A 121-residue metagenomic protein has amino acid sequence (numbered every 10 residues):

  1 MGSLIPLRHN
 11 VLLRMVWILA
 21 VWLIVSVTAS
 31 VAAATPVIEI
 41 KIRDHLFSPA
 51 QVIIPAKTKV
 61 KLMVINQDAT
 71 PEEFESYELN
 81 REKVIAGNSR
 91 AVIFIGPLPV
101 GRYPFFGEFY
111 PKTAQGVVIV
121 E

Functional and structural regions predicted by a protein language model:
M1-L12: N-terminal secretory signal peptides that target proteins for export/translocation
R14-T28: Bacterial N-terminal signal peptides
S30-V31, T35-E39, L46, I85-E121: Extracellular/periplasmic metallocenter environments
A50, T58-L62: Structural beta-strand segments of beta-rich domains
A50-V52, N80-V84, F94: Beta-strand-rich interaction surfaces with strong enrichment in secreted/lumenal proteins
V60, T70-E72, G116: Short beta-strand/loop motifs in extracellular/secreted proteins, especially within beta-sandwich accessory domains
V64-N66: Asparagine-centered strand-capping/turn motif at beta-strand->loop junctions
E72-E78: Change to "...patches in solvent-exposed regions of secreted, membrane-anchored, or virion-exposed structural
